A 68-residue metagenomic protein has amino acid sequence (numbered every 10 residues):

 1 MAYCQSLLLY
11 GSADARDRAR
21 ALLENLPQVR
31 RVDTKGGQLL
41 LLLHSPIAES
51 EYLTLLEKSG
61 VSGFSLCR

Functional and structural regions predicted by a protein language model:
M1-G11, L39: Short glycine-/aliphatic-rich beta-strand segments at the starts of folded cytosolic domains
Y3, R31-K35, S59-R68: Conserved short beta-strand edge segments in small beta-sheet-based binding/regulatory domains
S12-D14, H44-S50: Helix N-cap motif at beta-to-alpha junctions
A19-N25, E51-G60: Short amphipathic alpha-helices in soluble, non-transmembrane regions that often serve as interface/regulatory elements
P27-V29: A short, structured beta-strand/loop element
G37-S45: A generic structural motif
